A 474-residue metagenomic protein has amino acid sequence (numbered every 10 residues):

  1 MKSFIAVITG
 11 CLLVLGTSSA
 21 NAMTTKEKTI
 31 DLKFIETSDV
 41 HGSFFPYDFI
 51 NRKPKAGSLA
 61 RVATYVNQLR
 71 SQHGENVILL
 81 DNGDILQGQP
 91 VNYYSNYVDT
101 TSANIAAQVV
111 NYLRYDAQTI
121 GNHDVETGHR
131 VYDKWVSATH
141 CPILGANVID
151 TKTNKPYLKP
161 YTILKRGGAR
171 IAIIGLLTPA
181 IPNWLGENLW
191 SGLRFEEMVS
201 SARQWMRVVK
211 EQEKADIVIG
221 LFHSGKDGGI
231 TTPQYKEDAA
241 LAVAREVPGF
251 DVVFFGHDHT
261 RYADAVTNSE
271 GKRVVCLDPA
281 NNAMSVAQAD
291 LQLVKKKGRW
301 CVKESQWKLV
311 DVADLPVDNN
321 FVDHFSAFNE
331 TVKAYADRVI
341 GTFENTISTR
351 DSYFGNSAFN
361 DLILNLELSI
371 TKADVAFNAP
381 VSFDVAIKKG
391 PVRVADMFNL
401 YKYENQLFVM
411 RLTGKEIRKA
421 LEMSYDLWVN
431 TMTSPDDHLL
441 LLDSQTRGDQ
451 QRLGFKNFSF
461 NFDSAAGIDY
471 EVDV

Functional and structural regions predicted by a protein language model:
M1-F4: Positively charged n-region of N-terminal signal peptides that target proteins for export
V7-G16: Bacterial N-terminal signal peptides
A22-L315, F354-L366, A376-N378: Acidic, metal/ion-coordinating pockets
K28-K33, S43, K53, G57-R61 (+7 more regions): Feature captures C-terminal
Q212-A215, L221, A336-I340, D374-P380 (+1 more regions): Flexible, glycine/charged-enriched surface loops at secondary-structure junctions
E304, I340-I347, D396-E404: Short acidic (Asp/Glu) and glycine-rich catalytic loops that position anionic groups and cofactors
V322, S326-I340: Acidic, glycine-rich low-complexity/disordered segments
A336-N356: Glycine-rich phosphate/diphosphate-binding loops and the adjacent beta-loop-alpha structural elements that coordinate
